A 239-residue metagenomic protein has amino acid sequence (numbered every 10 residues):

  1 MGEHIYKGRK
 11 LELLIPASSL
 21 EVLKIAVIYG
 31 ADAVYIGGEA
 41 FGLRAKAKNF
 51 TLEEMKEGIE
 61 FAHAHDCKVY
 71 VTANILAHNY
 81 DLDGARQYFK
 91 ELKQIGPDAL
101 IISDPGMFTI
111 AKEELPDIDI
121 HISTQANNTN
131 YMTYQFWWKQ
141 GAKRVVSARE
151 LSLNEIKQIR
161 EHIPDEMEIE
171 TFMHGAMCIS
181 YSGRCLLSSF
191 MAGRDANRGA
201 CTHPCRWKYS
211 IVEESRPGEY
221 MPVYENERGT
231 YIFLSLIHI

Functional and structural regions predicted by a protein language model:
H4, C67-F136: N-terminal active-site wall of soluble small-molecule enzyme domains
Y6-A33: N-terminal basic/disordered segments at the start of proteins
L13-P16, V34-I36, V69-A73, L100-I102 (+3 more regions): Hydrophobic faces of well-ordered beta-strands that scaffold small-molecule active sites in alpha/beta enzyme cores
A26, D104, W137, T171: Conserved, mostly hydrophobic/aromatic
Y35-E54, A73-D81: Glycine-rich, proline-tolerant flexible connector loops at the mouths of alpha/beta enzymes
K46-K56, S103-L115, E150-P164: Active-site-adjacent beta->alpha loops and helix N-cap segments on the catalytic face of soluble alpha/beta enzymes
V145-L151, H162-S235: Flexible C-terminal active-site loop/helix
I237-I239: Conserved small/polar residues in nucleotide/adenosyl-binding loops
